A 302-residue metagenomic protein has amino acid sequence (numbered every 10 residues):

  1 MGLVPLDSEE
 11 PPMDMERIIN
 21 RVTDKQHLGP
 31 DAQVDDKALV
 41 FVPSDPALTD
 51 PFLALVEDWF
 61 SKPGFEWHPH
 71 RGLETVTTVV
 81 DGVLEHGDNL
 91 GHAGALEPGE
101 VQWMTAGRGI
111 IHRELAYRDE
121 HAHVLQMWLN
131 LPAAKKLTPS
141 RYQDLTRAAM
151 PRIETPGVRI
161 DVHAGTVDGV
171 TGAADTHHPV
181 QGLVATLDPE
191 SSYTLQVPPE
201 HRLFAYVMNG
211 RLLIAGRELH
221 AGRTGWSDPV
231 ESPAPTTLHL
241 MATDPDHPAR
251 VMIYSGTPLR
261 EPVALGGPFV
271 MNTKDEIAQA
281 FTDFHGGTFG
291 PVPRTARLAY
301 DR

Functional and structural regions predicted by a protein language model:
M1-R302: Jelly-roll (double-stranded beta-helix
